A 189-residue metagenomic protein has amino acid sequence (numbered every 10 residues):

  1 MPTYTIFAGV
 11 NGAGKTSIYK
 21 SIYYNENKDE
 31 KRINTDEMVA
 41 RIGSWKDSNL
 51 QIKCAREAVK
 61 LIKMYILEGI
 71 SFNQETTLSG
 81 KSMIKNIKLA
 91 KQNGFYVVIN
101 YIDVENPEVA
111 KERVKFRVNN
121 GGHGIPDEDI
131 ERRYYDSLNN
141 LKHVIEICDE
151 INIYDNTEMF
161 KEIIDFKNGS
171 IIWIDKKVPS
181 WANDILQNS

Functional and structural regions predicted by a protein language model:
M1-Y4: Extreme N-terminal starter segment of soluble prokaryotic enzymes
I6-G9: The Walker A (P-loop) glycine that initiates the GxxxxGKT/S ATP-binding motif of P-loop NTPases
G12: Walker A (P-loop) phosphate-binding loop of P-loop NTPases
K15: Conserved lysine of the Walker
Y19-I70: Conserved substrate/cofactor phosphate-moiety recognition/catalytic segment in nucleotide-dependent phosphotransferases
A58-L67, S71-N73, N86-K91, F95-V97: Inter-motif core of Ras-like GTPase G domains
L78-M159: Replace "adjacent to P-loop NTPase cores in ATP/GTP-dependent enzymes" with "adjacent to NTP-binding cores
H143-S189: NTP-dependent small-molecule kinase module
